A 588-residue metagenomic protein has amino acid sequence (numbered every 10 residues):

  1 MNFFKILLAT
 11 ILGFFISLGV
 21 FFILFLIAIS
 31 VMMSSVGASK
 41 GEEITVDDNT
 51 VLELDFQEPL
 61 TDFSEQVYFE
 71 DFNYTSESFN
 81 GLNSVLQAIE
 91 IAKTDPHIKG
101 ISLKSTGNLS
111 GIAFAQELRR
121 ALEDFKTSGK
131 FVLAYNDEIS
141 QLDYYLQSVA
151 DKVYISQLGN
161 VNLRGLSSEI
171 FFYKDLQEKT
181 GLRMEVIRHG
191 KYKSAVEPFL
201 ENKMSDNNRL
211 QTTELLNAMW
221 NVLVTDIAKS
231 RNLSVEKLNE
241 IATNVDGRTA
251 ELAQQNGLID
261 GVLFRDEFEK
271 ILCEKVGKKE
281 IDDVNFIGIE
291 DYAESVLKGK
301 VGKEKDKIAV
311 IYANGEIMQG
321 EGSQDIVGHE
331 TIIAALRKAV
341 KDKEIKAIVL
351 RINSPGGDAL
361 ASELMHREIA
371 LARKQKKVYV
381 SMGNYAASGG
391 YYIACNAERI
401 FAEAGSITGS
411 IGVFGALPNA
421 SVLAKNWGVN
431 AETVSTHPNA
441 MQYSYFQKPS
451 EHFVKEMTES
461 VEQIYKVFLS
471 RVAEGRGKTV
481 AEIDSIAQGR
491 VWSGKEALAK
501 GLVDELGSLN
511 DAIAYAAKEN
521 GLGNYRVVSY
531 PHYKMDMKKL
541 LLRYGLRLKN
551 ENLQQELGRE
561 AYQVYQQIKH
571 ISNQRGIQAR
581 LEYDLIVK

Functional and structural regions predicted by a protein language model:
N2-V51, D62, T94, K99-I101 (+4 more regions): Flexible, low-complexity junctional segments that flank or bridge functional domains
I44, T50-I170, K300-L423: Cleft-lining beta-strand/loop regions that shape enzyme active-site pockets
Y135-D137, I187-H189, S381, V434-T436 (+1 more regions): Conserved beta-strand termini and adjacent loop/short-helix elements that scaffold enzyme active sites in alpha/beta
K174-L272, S421, K425-A516, N520: Charged, glycine-interspersed solvent-exposed loop segments at helix/strand-loop junctions that cap or gate access
K229-S230, D260-E304, F414, L469-G475 (+1 more regions): C-terminal long alpha-helix characteristic of the crotonase
E240, R351-G357, Y385, I411 (+3 more regions): Acidic/histidine-enriched alpha-helical segments
K303-E344, S460, H532-K588: Intrinsic disorder and flexible/low-complexity segments
L360-L364, E496-A499, L541-R543: Short glycine/threonine-rich loop-to-helix capping motif typified by GTGT followed within a few residues by an Asp-Pro
